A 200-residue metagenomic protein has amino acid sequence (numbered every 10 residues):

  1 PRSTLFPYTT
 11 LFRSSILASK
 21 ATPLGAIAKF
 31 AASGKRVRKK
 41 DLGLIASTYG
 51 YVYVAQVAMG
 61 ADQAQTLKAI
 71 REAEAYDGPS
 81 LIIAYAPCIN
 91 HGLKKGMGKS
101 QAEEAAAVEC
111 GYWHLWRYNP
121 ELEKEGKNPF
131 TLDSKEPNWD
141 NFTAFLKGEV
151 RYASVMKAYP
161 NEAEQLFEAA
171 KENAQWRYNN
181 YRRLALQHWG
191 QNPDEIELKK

Functional and structural regions predicted by a protein language model:
P1-T10: Single conserved hydrophobic/aromatic residue that forms the stacking wall/gate of nucleotide- or nucleobase-binding
T9, R13-E136: Glycine-rich ThDP/TPP pyrophosphate-binding loop and its adjacent helix/strand module within ThDP-dependent enzymes
Y85-K200: Flexible, low-complexity linker and terminal segments
